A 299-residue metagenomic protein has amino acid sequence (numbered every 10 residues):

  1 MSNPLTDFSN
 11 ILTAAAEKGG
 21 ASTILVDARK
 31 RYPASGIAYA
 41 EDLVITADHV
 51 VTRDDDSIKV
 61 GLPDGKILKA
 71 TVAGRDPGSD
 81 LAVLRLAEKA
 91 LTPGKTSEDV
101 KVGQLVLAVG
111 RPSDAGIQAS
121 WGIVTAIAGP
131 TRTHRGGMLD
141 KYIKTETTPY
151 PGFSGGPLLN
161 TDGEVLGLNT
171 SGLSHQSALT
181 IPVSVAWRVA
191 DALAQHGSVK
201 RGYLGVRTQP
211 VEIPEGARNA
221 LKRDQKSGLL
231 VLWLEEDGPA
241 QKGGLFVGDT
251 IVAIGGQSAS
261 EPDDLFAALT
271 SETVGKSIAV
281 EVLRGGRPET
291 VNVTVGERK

Functional and structural regions predicted by a protein language model:
M1-P4, A14, A40, D48 (+3 more regions): C-terminal recognition in membrane/secretory proteostasis and scaffolding
S2, G20, R29-P33, A40-L81 (+1 more regions): Catalytic-histidine neighborhood of serine endopeptidases, predominantly the chymotrypsin-like S1/PA family
T6-A15, S22-E41, A47, K66-K69 (+4 more regions): A conserved glycine-rich beta-strand in the N-terminal activation segment of trypsin-fold
A14-A15, T71-A73, A87-G116, T148-Y150 (+3 more regions): Active-site substrate-binding loop(s) of clan PA
G20-S22, A82, L86-P93, Q118-Q176 (+2 more regions): Active-site region of chymotrypsin-like
A21-V26, G36, D42, T46 (+16 more regions): Terminal peptide-recognition signature
K30-P33, D54, Y150-S154, G228 (+3 more regions): Short, small/polar residue-rich loop motifs at catalytic or cofactor-binding pockets
D55-V72, K89, K101-A108, I117-R132 (+5 more regions): Beta-strand/loop subdomains of soluble extracytoplasmic proteins
